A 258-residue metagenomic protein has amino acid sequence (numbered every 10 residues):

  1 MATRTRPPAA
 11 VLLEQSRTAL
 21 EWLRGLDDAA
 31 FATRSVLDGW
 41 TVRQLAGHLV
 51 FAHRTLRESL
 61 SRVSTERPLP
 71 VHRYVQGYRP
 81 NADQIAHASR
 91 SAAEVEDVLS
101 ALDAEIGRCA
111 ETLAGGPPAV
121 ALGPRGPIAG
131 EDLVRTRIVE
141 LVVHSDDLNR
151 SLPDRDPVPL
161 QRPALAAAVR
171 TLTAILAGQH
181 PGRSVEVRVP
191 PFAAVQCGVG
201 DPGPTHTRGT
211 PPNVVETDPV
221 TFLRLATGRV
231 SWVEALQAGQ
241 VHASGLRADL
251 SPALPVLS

Functional and structural regions predicted by a protein language model:
M1-P7, R54-G107, D154-R155: Short, helix-capping/interhelical loops that line the mouth of catalytic, cofactor-, or ligand-binding pockets
M1-T55: Basic, Lys/Arg-rich alpha-helical nucleic-acid-recognition elements, primarily the DNA-binding modules of transcription
T5, A9-L12, V42, L99-I106 (+3 more regions): Hydrophobic packing residues in well-ordered alpha-helices of helical domains and bundles
R24, R62, R79, T207-S258: C-terminal interaction segments
T33-H72, A121-R170: Short, contiguous alpha-helical
H87-R137: Internal, conserved structured core segments that host functional sites
P159, P163-P191: A glycine-rich beta-turn/hairpin centered on an aromatic-Pro dipeptide
H180-V220: Glycine/small-residue-rich hydrophobic helix-like segments
